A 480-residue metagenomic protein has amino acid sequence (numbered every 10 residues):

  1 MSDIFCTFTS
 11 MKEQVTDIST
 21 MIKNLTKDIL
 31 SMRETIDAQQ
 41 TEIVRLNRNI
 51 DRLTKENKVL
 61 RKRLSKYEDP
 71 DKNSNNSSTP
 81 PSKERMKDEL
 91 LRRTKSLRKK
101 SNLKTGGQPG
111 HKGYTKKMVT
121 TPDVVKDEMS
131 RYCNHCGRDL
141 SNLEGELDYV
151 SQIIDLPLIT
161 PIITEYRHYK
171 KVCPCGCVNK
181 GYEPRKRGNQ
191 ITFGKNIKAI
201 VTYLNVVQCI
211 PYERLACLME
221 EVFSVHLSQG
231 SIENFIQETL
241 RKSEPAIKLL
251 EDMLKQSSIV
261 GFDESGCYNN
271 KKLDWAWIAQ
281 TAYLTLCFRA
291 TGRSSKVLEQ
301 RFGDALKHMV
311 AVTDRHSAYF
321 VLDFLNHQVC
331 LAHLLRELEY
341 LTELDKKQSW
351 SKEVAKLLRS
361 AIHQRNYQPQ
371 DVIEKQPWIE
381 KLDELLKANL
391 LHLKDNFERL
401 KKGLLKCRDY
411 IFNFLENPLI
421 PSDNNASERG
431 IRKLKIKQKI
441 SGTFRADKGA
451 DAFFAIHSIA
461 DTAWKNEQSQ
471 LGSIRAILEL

Functional and structural regions predicted by a protein language model:
S2-F5, D37, V44, D51-R52 (+3 more regions): Catalytic center-proximal scaffold of phosphoryl-transfer enzymes
S2-N189, E233, F262: Short, flexible loop/hinge motifs at secondary-structure junctions
